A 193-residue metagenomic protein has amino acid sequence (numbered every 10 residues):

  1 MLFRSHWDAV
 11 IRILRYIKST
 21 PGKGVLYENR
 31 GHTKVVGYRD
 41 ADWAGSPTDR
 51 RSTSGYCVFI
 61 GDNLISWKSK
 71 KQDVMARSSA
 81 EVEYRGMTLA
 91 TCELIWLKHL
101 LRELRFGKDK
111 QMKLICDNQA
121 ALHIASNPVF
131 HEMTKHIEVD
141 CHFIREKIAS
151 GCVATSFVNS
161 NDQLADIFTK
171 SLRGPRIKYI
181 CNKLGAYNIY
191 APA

Functional and structural regions predicted by a protein language model:
M1-L2: Short, small-residue-biased leader/transition segments that mark boundaries at the very start of proteins
H6-V36: Conserved cytochrome P450 K-helix E-x-x-R motif and the immediately C-terminal K′/meander segment
R12, P21-K23, D42-G45, D73 (+2 more regions): Eukaryotic intrinsically disordered and solvent-exposed regulatory patches
I13, D40, V58: Conserved hydrophobic/aromatic pocket- or pore-lining residues that grip, position, or stack substrates in active sites
L26-N29, P47-D49, E103-G107: Short, conserved, surface-exposed binding loops centered on an aromatic residue
K34, S52, L64, S69-A193: RNase H-like nuclease module associated with reverse transcription
K34-P47: Two-metal-ion RNase H-like nuclease active-site motif
S46-D62: Acidic, metal-ligating active-site segments
